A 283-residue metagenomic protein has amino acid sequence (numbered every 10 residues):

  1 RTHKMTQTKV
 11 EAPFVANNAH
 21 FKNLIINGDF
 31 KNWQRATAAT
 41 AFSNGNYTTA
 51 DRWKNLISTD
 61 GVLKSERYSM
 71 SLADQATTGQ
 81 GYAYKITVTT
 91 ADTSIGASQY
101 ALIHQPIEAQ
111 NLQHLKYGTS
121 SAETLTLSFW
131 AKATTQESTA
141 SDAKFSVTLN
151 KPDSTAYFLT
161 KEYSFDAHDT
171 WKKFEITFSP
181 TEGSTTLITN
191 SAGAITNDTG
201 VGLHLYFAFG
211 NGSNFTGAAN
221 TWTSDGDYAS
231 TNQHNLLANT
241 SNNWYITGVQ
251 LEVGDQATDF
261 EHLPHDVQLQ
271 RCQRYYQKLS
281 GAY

Functional and structural regions predicted by a protein language model:
R1-K4: Short, Lys/Arg-enriched N-terminal segments with co-localized hydrophobic residues within the first ~10-30 amino acids
T6-Y283: Extracellular and organelle-lumenal recognition/adhesion modules and their flexible linkers in secreted
